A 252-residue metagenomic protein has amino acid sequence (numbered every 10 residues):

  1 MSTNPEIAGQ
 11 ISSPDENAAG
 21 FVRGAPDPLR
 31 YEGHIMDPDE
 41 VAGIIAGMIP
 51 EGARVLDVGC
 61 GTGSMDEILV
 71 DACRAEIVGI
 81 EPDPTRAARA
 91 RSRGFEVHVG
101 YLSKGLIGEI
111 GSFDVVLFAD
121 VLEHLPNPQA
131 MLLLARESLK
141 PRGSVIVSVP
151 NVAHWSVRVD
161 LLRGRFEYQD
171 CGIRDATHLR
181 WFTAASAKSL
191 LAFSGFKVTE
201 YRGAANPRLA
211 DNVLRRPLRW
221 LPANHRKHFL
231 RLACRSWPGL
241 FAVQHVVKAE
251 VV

Functional and structural regions predicted by a protein language model:
S2-V115, Q129-L132, G203-N206, N212-P217 (+2 more regions): Conserved N-terminal segment of class I S-adenosyl-L-methionine
Y31, S64, K104-I107, V115 (+2 more regions): S-adenosyl-L-methionine-dependent methyltransferase catalytic module, highlighting the catalytic core
A119-H124: Short catalytic micro-motifs in class I SAM-dependent methyltransferases
